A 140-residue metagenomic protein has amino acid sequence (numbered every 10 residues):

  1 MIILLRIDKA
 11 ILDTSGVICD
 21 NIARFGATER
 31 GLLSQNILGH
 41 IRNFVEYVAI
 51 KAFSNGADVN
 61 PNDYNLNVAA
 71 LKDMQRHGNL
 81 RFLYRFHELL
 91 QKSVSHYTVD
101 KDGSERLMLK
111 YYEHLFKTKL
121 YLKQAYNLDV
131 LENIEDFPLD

Functional and structural regions predicted by a protein language model:
M1-L32, Y126-D140: Charged alpha-helical initiation segments
I2-K9, A27-G39, M74-R81, D102-L109: Short, solvent-exposed segments of well-ordered alpha helices
A10-D13, V17, N43-I50, K92 (+2 more regions): Alpha-helical scaffold segments in carbohydrate-active enzymes
T14, N21, L33, I37-H40 (+3 more regions): Amphipathic coiled-coil alpha-helices
I18-E29, K51, N55, S93-K101: Secondary-structure edge/capping motif, primarily at the C-terminal ends of alpha-helices and the immediately following
G31-S54, F116: Short, hydrophobic, well-ordered secondary-structure elements
V59-P138: Long, charged low-complexity segments
